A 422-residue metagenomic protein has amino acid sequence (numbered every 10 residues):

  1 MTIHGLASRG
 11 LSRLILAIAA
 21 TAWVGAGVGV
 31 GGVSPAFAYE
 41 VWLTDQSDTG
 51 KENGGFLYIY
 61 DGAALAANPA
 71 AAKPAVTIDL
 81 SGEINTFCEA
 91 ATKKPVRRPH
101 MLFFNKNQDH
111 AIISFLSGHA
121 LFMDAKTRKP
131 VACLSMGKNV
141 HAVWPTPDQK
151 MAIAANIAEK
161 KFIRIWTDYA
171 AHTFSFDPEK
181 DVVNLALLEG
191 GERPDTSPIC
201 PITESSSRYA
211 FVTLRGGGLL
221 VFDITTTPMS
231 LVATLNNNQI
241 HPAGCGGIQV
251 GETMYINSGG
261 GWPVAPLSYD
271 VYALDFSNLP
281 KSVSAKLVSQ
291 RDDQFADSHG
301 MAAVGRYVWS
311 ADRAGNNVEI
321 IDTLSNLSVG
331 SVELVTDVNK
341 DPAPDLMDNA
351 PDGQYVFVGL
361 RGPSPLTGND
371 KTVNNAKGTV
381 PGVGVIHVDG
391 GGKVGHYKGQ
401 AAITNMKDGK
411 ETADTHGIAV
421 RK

Functional and structural regions predicted by a protein language model:
S34-A66, A72: An edge-strand/N-cap motif at the start of beta-rich repeat modules
V41-K51, F104-K106, I112-L116, T146-P147 (+7 more regions): Conserved beta-strand positions in repeat-built beta-propeller and related beta-rich domains
K51-I59, H119, K160-W166, G218-F222 (+3 more regions): Structural motif
A63-L65, D124-R128, T167-A170, I224-T227 (+3 more regions): Short loop/turn segments that connect beta-strands within beta-propeller blades
N68-C88, V131-M136, T173-E189, S230-N237 (+4 more regions): Beta-propeller fold detector
G82-K106, G137-D148, N184-Y209, N237-W262 (+3 more regions): Beta-rich, blade/repeat-based domains predominating in secreted/periplasmic proteins but also intracellular
K150-P280: Solenoidal tandem-repeat scaffolds enriched in leucines and small polar residues
Q354, R361-S364, K371-K422: Blade-level signature of beta-propeller repeat domains, shared across WD40, Kelch, NHL, RCC1 and BNR/Asp-box propellers
